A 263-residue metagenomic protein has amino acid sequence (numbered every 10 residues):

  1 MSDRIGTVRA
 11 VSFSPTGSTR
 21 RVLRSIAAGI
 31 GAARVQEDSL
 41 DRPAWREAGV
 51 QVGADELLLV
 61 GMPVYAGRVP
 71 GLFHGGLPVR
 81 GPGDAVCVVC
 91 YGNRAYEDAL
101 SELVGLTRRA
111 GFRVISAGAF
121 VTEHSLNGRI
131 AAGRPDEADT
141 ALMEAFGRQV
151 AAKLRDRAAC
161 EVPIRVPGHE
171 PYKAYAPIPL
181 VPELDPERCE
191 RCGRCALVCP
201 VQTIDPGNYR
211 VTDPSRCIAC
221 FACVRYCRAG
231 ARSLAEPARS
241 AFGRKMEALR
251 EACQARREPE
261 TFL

Functional and structural regions predicted by a protein language model:
S2-S12, T16-D41, A48-P179, P237-R244 (+1 more regions): FMN-binding flavodoxin-like domain, especially the glycine-rich phosphate-binding loop
R134-A138, E183, E187-E190: A short glycine-/small-residue-rich loop at the edge of a beta-strand within enzyme catalytic domains
L184, E190-I218, A222-R239: Iron-sulfur cluster-binding cysteine motifs and their immediate structural context in ferredoxin-like electron-transfer
